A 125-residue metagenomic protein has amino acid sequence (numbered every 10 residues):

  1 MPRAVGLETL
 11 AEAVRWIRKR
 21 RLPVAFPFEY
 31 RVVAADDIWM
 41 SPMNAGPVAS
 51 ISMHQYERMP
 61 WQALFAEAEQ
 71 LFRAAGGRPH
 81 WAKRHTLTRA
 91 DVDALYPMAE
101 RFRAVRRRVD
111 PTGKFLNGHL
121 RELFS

Functional and structural regions predicted by a protein language model:
M1-A94: Substrate-recognition/cap regions that form aromatic- and gly/pro-loop-enriched pockets for small-molecule ligands
G77-S125: Activity-critical C-terminal alpha-helical subdomain
